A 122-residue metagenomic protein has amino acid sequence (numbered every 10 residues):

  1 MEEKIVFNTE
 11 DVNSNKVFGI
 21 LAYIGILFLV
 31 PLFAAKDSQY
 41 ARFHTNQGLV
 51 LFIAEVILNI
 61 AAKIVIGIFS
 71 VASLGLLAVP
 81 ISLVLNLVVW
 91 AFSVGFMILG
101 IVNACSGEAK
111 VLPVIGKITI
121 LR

Functional and structural regions predicted by a protein language model:
M1-A54, I101-R122: Membrane-interface extramembranous regions at the lipid-water interface
F18-A34, G48-G100: Hydrophobic alpha-helical transmembrane segments in multi-pass membrane proteins
